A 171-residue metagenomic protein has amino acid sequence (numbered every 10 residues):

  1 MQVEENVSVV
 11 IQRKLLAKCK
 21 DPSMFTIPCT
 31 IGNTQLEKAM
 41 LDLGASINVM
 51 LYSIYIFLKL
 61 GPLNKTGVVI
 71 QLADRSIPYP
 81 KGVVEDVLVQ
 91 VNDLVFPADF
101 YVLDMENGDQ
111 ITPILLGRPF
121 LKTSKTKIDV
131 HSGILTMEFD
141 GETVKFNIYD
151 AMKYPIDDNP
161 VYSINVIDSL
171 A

Functional and structural regions predicted by a protein language model:
M1-I11: Amphipathic alpha-helical
Q12, L16-A17: Charged, surface-exposed interaction regions in soluble eukaryotic proteins
K18-A171: An acidic, Ser/Thr-enriched, charge-mixed low-complexity segment/SLiM signal that marks flexible interaction/activation
